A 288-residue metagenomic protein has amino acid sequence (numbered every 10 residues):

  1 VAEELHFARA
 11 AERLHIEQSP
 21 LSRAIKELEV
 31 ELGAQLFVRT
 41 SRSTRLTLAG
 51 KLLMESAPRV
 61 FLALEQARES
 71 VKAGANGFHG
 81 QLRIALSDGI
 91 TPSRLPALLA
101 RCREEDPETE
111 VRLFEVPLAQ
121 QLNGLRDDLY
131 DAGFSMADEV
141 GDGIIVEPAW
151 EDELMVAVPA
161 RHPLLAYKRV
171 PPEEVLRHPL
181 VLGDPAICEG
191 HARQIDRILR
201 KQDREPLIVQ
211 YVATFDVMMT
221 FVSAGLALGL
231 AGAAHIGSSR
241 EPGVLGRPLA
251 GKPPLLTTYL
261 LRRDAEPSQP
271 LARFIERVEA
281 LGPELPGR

Functional and structural regions predicted by a protein language model:
V1-P20, S43: Short helix-boundary/capping micro-motifs
A2, V146-L154, V158-L180, R263-D264 (+1 more regions): Flexible hinge/capping segments at coil-to-helix
E29-L46, K51: A short LG(V/I)-centered, amphipathic sequence patch enriched for acidic residue(s) preceding the LG motif
H79-D142, V212: Central regulatory/effector-binding core of bacterial HTH transcription factors
T91, P117-Y130, S135-M136, A186-R247: Hydrophobic hinge/microswitch elements
R94, V244-R288: A late-sequence structural motif
D142-P148, D152-E153, Y167, D216-A265: Beta-alpha-beta core module
L180-Q202, A224, S268-E276, G282-G287: Secondary-structure junction motif
